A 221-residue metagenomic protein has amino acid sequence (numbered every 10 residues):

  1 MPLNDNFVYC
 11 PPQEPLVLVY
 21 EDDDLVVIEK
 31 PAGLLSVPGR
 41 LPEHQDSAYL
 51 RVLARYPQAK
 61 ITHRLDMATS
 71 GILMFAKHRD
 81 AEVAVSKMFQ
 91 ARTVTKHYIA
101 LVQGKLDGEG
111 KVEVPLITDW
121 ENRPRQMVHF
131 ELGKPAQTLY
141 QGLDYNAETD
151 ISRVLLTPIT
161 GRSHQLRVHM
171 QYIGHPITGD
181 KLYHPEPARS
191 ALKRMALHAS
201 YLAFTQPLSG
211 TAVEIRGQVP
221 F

Functional and structural regions predicted by a protein language model:
M1-L25, P31-L35, E148-T149, S163 (+1 more regions): Pseudouridine synthases involved in rRNA/tRNA modification
M1-Q137, D144-E148, A196, F221: RNA pseudouridine synthases
R79, I159-T160: Loop/turn elements at beta-strand to alpha-helix junctions within RNA-recognition modules
Q103, L156-I159: A structural micro-motif recognizing beta-strand termini and the immediately following turn/loop segments
L143, T157, T205-P207: A generic structural motif
T149-L156: Short, solvent-exposed secondary-structure boundary/capping segments
